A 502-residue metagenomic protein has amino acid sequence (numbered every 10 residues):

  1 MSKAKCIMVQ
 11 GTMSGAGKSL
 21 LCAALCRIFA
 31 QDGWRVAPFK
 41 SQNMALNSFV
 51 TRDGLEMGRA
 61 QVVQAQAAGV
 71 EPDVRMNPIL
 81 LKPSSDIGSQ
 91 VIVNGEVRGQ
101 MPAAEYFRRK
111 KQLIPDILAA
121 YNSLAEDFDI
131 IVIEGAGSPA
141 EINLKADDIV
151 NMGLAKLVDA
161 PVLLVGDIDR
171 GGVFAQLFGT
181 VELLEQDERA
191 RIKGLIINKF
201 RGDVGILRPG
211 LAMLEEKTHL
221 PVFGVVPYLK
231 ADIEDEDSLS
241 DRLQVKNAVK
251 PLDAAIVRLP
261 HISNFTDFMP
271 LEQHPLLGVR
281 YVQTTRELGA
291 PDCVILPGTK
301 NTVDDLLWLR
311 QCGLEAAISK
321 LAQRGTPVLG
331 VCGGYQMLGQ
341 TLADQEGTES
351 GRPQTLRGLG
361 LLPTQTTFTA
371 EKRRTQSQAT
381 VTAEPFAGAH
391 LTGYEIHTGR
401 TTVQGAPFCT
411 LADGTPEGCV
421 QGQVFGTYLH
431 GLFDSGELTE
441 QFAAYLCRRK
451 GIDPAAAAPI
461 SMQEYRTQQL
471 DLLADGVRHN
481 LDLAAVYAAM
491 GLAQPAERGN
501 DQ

Functional and structural regions predicted by a protein language model:
M1-A322, P327, D344-G347, A370-E371 (+1 more regions): Flexible phosphate-sensing "switch/lid" loops adjacent to ATP/NTP-binding sites across phosphate-transfer
G330, G334: Gly/Ala-rich beta-loop-alpha elbow adjacent to hydrolase catalytic centers
M337: Conserved catalytic-site region of short-chain dehydrogenase/reductase
T348-T375: Conserved P-loop NTPase catalytic core
